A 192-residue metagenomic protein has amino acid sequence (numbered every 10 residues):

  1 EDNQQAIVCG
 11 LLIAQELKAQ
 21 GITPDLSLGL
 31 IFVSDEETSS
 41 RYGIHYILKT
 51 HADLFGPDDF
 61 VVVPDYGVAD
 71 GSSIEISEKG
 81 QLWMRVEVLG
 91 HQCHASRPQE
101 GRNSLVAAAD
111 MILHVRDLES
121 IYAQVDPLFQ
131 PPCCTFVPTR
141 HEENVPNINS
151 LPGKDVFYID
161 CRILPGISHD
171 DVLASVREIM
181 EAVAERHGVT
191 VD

Functional and structural regions predicted by a protein language model:
D2-A6, G101-S104: Short, conserved glycine- and acidic-residue-centered signature motifs in active-site or ligand-binding loops
N3-S77: Acidic/histidine-rich catalytic neighborhood of metal-dependent amide-processing enzymes
Y66-G71, I76, L82-D192: Metal-dependent amide/peptide-bond hydrolase catalytic core, centered on the "pita-bread" metallohydrolase fold
